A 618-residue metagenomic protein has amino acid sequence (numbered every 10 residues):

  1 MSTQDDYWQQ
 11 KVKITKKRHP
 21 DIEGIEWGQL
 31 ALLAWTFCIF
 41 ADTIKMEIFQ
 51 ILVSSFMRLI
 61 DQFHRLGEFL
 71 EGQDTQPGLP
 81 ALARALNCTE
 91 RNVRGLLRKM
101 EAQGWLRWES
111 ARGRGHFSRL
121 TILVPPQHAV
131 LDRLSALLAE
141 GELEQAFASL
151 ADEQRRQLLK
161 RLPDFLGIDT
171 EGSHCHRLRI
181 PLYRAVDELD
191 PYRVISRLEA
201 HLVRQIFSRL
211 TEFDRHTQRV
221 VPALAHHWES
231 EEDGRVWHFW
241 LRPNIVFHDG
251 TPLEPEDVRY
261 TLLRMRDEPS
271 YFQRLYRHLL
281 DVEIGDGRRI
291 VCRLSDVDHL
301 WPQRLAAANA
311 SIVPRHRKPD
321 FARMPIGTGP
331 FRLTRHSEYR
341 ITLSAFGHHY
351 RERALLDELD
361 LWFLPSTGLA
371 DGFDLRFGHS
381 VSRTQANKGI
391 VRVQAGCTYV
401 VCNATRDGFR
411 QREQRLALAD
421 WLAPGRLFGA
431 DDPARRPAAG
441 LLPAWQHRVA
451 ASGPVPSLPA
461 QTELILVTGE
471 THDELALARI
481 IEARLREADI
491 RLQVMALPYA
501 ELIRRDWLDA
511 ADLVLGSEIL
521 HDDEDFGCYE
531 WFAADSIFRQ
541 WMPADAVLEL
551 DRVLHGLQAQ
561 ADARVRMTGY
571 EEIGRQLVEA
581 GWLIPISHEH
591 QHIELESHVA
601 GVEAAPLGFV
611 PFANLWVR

Functional and structural regions predicted by a protein language model:
G72-T75, R94-L96, I195-R197, H227-Y271: Aromatic- and charge-enriched surface segment that lines or borders ligand/interaction sites
T75-P80, L86, E90-R91, G104 (+2 more regions): Ligand/substrate-recognition segments at binding pockets and active sites
A111, A419-A450, A476-I480, D509-R618: Detector for C-terminal structural segments
R119, Q273-H316, P330-R335: Surface-exposed binding/hinge segments that line and control ligand-binding clefts or catalytic entry sites
P181-S230: N-terminal lobe/hinge region of extracytoplasmic solute-binding protein
A185-E199, T251, W301-A307, E594-P611: A structural "hinge/loop" feature
S344-G347, V391-A417, W421, V553-H555: A bilobed periplasmic-binding-protein/Venus flytrap-type ligand-binding module shared by bacterial periplasmic
H348-N387: Ligand-site clamp/hinge motif
